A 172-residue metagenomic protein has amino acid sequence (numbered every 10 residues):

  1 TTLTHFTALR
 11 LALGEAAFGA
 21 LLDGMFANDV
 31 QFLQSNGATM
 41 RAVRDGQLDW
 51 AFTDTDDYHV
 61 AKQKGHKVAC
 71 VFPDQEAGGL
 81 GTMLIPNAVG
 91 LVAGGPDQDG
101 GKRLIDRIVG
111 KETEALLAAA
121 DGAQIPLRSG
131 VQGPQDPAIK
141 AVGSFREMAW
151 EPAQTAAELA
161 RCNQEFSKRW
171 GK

Functional and structural regions predicted by a protein language model:
T1-Q47, G78-L80: Extracytoplasmic ligand-binding site segments that recognize negatively charged/polar headgroups
T1-T2, D56-H59, Q75-G79, P96 (+1 more regions): Solvent-exposed loop/turn segments at secondary-structure junctions within structured extracellular/periplasmic domains
L11-G14, A27-V30, R44, L48 (+4 more regions): Sec-exported extracytoplasmic/periplasmic mature domains
L21-F26, F32, H66-A93: Periplasmic-binding protein-like
T39-M40, L48, D57-Y58, G101 (+1 more regions): Short, hydrophobic alpha-helical packing/hinge segments within bilobed ligand-binding/sensory domains
D49-A69: A ligand-binding cleft/hinge motif common to bilobed small-molecule-binding domains
N87-E147: Mature extracytoplasmic/periplasmic domains
P134-K172: Extracellular/periplasmic bilobal clamshell ligand-binding domains
